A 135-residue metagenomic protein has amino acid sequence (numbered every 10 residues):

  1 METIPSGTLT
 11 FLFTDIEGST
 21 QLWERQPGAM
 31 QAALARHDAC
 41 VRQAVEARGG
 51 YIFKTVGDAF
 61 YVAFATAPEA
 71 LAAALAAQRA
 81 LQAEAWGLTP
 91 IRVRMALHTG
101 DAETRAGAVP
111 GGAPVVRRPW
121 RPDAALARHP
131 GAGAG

Functional and structural regions predicted by a protein language model:
M1-A73, R79-A80: Catalytic NTP-binding/metal-coordinating core of nucleotidyl cyclase/transferase enzymes
A39, Y61-G135: Catalytic beta-strand-to-alpha-helix segment of the class III nucleotidyl cyclase homology domain
